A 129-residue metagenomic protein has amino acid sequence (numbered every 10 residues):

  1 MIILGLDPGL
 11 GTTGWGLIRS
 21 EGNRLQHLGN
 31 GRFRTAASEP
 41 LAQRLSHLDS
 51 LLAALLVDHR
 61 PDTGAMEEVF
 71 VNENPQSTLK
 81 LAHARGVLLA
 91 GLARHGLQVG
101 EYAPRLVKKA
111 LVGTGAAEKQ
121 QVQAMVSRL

Functional and structural regions predicted by a protein language model:
M1-L129: Phosphate- and other anionic-substrate recognition elements at nucleic-acid/protein interfaces
